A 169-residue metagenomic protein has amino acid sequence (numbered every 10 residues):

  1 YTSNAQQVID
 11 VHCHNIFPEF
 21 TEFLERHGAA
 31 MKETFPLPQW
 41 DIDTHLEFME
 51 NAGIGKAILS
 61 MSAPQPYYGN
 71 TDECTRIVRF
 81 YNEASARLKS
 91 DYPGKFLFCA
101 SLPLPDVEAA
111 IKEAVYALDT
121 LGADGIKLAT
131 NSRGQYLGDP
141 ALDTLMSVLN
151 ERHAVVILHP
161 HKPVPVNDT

Functional and structural regions predicted by a protein language model:
Y1-T169: Helix-coil boundary/capping segments in enzymes
